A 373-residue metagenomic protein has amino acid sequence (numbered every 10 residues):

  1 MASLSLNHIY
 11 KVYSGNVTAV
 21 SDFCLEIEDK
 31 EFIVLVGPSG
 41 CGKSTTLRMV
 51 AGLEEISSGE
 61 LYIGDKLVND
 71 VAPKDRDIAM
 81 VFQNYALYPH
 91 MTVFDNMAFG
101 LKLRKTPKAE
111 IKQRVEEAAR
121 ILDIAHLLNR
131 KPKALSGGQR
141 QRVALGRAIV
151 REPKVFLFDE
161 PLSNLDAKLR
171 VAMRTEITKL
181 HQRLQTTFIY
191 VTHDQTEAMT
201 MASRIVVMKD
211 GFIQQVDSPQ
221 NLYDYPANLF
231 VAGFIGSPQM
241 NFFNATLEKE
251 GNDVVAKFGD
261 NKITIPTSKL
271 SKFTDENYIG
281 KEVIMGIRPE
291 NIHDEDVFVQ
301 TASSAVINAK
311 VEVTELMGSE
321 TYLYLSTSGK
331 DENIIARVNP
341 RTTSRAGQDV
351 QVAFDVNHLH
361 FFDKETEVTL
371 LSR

Functional and structural regions predicted by a protein language model:
S5, E26, Y62, Q351-A353: ABC ATPase nucleotide-binding domain
V36-P38: The feature captures the beta-strand-to-loop junction immediately N-terminal to the Walker
A51: Helix-to-loop junction immediately C-terminal to a conserved catalytic motif
E54-Y62: Conserved post-Walker A/P-loop segment of ABC ATPase nucleotide-binding domains
E60, K66, F212: ATP-binding/catalytic-site motifs of ATP-hydrolyzing domains
V71-F234: ABC ATPase nucleotide-binding domains
M240, K249-R373: Non-catalytic connector elements of ABC transporters
